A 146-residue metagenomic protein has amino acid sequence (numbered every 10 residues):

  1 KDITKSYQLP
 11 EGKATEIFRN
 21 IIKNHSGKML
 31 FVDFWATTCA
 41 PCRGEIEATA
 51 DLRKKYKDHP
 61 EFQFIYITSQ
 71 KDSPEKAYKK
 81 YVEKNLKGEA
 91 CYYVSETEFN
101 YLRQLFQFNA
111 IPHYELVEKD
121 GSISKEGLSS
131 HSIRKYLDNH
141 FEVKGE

Functional and structural regions predicted by a protein language model:
K1-Q8, E146: N-terminal targeting signals for export/organelle localization
P10-L30, K55: A short beta-strand-turn-helix
K28-L30, W35-T38, K71, A110: Short pre-active-site segment immediately N-terminal to redox-active cysteine/selenocysteine motifs in thiol-based
T37-G44, H113: C-type cytochrome heme c attachment motif
G44-K84, T97-R103: Structural microenvironment flanking redox-active thiols in thiol-disulfide oxidoreductases
K79-K119: Short, internal strand/loop/helix patches that form the active-site neighborhood or redox-interaction surface
A110-H113, K119-E146: Non-catalytic, surface beta->alpha helical segment in thiol-disulfide oxidoreductase systems
